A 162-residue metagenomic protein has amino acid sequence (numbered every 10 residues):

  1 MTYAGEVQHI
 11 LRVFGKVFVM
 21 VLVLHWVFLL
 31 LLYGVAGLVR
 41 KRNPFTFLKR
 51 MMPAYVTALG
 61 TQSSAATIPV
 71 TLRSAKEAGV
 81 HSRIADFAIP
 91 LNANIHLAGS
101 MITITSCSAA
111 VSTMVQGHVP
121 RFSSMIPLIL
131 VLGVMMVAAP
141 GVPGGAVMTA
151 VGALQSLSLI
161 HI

Functional and structural regions predicted by a protein language model:
T2-R12, P44, M114-H118: Transmembrane helix-loop junctions in multi-pass membrane proteins
G5-Y33: Entry/N-cap segments of selected transmembrane alpha helices and their immediately preceding amphipathic helices
V19, F47, M125-I129: Hydrophobic alpha-helical transmembrane segments
V27, L31-V39, V111, V115 (+1 more regions): Alpha-helical membrane-inserting segments
L38-K49, A75-A78, L154: Juxtamembrane helix-loop transition segments at the membrane interface in multi-pass membrane proteins
A54-M136: Helix-loop-helix junctions within the multi-pass membrane cores of secondary transporters/permeases
I160-I162: Conserved small/polar residues in nucleotide/adenosyl-binding loops
